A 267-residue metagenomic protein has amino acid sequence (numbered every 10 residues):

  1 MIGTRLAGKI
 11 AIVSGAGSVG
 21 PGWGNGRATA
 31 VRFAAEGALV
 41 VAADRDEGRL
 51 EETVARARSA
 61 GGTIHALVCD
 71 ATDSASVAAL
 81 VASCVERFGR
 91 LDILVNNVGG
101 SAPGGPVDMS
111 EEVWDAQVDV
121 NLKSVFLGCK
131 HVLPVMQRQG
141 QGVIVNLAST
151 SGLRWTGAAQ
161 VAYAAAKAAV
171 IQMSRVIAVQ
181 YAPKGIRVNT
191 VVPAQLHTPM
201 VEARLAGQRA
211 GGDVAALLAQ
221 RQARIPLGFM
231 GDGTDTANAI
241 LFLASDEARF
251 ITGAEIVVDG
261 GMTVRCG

Functional and structural regions predicted by a protein language model:
I2, R154, I240-L241, T252-G267: Short C-terminal tail/terminal secondary-structure segment of NAD(P)H-dependent dehydrogenase/reductase domains
G3-V41: Canonical Rossmann dinucleotide-binding motif of NAD(H)/NADP(H)-dependent dehydrogenases/reductases, specifically
G105-P106, S110-V118, R221: Substrate-binding pocket helix/loop in short-chain dehydrogenase/reductase
C129, A166, S174: Active-site helix of classical SDR
S149: Residue(s) in the substrate-gating loop at a strand-loop-helix junction that position the organic substrate next
A182, R187, I251-G253: Short, small/polar-rich loop/turn modules that mediate ligand/substrate recognition or access, typified
I225-T236: A conserved structural motif in NAD(P)-dependent oxidoreductases
